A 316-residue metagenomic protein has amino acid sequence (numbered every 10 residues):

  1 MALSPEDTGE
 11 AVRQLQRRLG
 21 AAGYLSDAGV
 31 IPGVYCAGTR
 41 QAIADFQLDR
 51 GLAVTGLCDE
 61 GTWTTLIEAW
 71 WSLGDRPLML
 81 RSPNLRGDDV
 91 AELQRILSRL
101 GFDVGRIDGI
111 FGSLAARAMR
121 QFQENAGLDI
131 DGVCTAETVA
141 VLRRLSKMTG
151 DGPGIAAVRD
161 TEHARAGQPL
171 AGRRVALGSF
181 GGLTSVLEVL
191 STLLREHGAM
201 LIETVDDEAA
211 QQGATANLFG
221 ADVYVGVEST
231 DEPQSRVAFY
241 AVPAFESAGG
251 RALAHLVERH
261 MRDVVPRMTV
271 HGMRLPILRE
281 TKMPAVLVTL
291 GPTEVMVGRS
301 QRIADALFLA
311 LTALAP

Functional and structural regions predicted by a protein language model:
M1-D7, A28-G33, L52-A53, R76-L85 (+6 more regions): Second-shell loop/turn segments in exported
M1-G33, A37-G38, L48-D49, G61 (+3 more regions): Acidic, Ser/Thr/Pro/Gly-enriched interdomain connector segments
E10-R17, A21, Q41-D45, E60 (+14 more regions): Solvent-exposed, polar/charged alpha-helical surfaces in well-ordered, non-transmembrane soluble domains, broadly
G20-Y24, A44-L52, I67-W71, R95-F102 (+7 more regions): Sec-exported extracytoplasmic/periplasmic mature domains
V34, G38, C58, I110-L114 (+2 more regions): Short beta->alpha linker loops
Y35-R50, F111-A126, R279-V295: Acidic helix/loop microenvironments that form the catalytic cleft of cell-wall polysaccharide enzymes
D49-P77, A115-R117, Q121-V158: Extracellular LysM carbohydrate-binding repeats and other cell-envelope/extracellular binding modules
P169-P316: Active-site-proximal helix/loop segments of hydrolytic enzymes
